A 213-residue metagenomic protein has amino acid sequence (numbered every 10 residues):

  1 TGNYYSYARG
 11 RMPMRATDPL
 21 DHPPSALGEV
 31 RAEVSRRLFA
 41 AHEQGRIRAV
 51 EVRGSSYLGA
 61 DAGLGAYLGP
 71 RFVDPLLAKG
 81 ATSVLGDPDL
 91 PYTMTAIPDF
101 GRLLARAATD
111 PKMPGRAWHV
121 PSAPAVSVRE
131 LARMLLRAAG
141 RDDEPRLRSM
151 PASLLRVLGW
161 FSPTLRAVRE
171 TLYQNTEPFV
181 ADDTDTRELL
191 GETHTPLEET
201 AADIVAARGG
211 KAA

Functional and structural regions predicted by a protein language model:
T1-E33, H42, V50: Conserved Rossmann-fold NAD(P)-dependent oxidoreductase catalytic core, especially the SDR/UDP-sugar
R36-G63: Conserved beta-loop-beta element that borders a ligand/cofactor-binding pocket
L58-F72, R106-W118, R141-D143: Glycine/proline-rich active-site loop of Rossmann-fold NAD(P)-dependent oxidoreductases
F72-T95: A conserved pocket-lining segment of Rossmann-fold NAD(P)-dependent short-chain dehydrogenase/reductase
P91-P98, W118-A138, S149-R156, T195: Substrate-binding strand-loop-helix patch in Rossmann-like NAD(P)-dependent oxidoreductase/epimerase domains
F100, L104, V120, L131 (+2 more regions): Non-catalytic, hydrophobic alpha-helical segments
A132-V180: Terminal hydrophobic/aromatic helix or amphipathic segment near a protein terminus
D183-A213: Amphipathic terminal alpha-helices
